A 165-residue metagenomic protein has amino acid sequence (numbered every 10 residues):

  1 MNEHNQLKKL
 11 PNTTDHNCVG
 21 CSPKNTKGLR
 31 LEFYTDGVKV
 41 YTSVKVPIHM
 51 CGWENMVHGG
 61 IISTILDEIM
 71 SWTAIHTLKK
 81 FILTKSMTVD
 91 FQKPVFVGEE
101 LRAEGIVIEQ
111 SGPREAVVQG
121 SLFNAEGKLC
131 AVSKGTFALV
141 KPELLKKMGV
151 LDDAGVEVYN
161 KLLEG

Functional and structural regions predicted by a protein language model:
M1-I48, D153-A154, V158-G165: Non-catalytic linker/capping segments at the edges of enzyme domains
M1-K9, F96-V97, I108-G165: HotDog/MaoC-like acyl-thioester-processing domains
T14, K27-L29, V38-T42, L83-M87 (+3 more regions): A generic structural signal for short beta-strands and their flanking turns/coil linkers
T42-V44, M87-F91, G105, G120 (+1 more regions): A structural signal for short, well-ordered beta-strand segments
V46-I65: A conserved, well-ordered hydrophobic junction motif at loop->secondary-structure transitions
I65, A74-I75, K141: Active-site-proximal flexible loops/turns
I69-R102, I108: Hydrophobic beta-strand-centered segment that forms part of the acyl-chain substrate-binding groove
